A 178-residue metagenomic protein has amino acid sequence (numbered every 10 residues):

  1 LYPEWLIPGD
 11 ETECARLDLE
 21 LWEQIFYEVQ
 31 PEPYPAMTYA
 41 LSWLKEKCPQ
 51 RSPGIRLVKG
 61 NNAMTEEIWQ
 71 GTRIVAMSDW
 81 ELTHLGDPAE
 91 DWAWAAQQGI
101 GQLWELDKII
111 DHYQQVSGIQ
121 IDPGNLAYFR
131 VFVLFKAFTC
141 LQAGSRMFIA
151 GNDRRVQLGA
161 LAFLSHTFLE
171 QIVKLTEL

Functional and structural regions predicted by a protein language model:
L1-L6, G99-I100, I121: Short, polar/flexible loop-turn hinges at active-site or ligand-entry regions and domain interfaces
L1-S42, C48-R56, H84-L85, N152-S165: A cross-family kinase active-site recognition segment
L19-Q24, V75-M77, E90-A95, I149-R155: Short glycine/proline- and charge-enriched loop/turn segments that cap or connect secondary-structure elements
P35-A93: Active-site acidic catalytic loop and adjacent metal/ATP-binding pocket of ATP-dependent phosphoryl transfer enzymes
T65-E67, G124-A127: Conserved beta-strand->loop/alpha-helix structural units within folded catalytic cores of enzymes with alpha/beta
A89-Q120, F132-N152, F168-Q171: Active-site activation/catalytic loop segments of kinase-like enzymes and analogous catalytic loops in related
A160-L178: Regulatory N- and C-terminal appendages and interdomain linkers associated with kinase/kinase-like NTP transferase
